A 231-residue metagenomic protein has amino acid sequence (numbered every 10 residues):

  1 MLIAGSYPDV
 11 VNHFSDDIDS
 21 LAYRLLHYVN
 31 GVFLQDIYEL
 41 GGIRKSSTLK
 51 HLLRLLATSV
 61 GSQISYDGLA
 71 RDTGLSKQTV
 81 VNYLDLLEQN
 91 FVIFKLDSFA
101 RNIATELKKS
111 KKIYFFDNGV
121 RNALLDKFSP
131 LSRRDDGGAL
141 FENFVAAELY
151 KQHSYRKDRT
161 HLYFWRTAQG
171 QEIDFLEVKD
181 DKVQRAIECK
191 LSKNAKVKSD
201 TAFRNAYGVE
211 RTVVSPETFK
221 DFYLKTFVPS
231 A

Functional and structural regions predicted by a protein language model:
M1-E148, T167: Interdomain hinge/linker elements that couple catalytic modules in large macromolecular machines
D85-V92, D97-A231: A cross-kingdom feature that marks ATP-driven nucleic-acid transaction machinery
